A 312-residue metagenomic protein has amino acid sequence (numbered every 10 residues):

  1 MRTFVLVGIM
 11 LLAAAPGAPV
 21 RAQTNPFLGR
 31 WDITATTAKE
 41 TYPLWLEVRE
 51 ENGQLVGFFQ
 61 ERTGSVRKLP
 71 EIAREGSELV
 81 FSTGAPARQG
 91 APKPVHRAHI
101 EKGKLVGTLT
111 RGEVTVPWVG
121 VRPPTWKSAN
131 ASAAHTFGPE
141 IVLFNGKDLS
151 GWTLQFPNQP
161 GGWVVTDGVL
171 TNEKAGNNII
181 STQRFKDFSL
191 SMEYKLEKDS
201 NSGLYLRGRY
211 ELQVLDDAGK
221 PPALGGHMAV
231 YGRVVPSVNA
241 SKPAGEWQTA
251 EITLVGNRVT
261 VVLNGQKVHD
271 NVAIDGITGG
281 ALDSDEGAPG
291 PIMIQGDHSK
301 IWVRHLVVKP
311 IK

Functional and structural regions predicted by a protein language model:
V5-A15: Bacterial N-terminal signal peptides
G17-A22: Sec/Tat signal peptide C-region and signal peptidase I cleavage site
N25-K312: Carbohydrate-interacting regions of secretory-pathway proteins
